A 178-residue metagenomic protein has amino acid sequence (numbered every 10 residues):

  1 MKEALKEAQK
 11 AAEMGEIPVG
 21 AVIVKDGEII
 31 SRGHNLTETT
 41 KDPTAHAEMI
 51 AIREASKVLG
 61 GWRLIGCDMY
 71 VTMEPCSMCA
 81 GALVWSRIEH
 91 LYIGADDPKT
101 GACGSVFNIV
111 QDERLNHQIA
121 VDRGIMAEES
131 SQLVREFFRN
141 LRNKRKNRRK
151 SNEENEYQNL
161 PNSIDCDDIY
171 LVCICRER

Functional and structural regions predicted by a protein language model:
M1-A11, M78-N159: Zinc-dependent deaminase
M14-P18, E38-H46, E74, G101: Residues at secondary-structure transition points
V19-V24: Short beta-strand scaffold segments in enzyme catalytic cores
I30-T37: Short beta->alpha transition motifs characteristic of CBS
K41, M49-S86: Helix-adjacent hinge/juxtasegments
L160, L171-V172: Leucine-biased recognition of intrinsically disordered, low-complexity hydrophobic segments
C166, C173-C175: Cysteine-centered motifs
